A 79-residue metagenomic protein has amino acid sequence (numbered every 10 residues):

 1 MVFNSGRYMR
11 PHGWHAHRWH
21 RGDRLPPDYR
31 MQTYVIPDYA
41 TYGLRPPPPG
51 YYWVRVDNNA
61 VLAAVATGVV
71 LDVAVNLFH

Functional and structural regions predicted by a protein language model:
M1-H79: Low-complexity segments
